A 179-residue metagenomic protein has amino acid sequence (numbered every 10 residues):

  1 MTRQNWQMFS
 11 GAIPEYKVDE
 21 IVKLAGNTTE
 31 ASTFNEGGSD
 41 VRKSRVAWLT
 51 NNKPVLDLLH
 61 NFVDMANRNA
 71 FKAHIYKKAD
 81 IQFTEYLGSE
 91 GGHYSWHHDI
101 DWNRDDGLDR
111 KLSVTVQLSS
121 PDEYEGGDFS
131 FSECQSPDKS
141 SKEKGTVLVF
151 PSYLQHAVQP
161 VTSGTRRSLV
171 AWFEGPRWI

Functional and structural regions predicted by a protein language model:
M1-Q82: Non-heme Fe(II)/2-oxoglutarate
D64-I179: Catalytic core of non-heme Fe(II) oxygenases with the double-stranded beta-helix
